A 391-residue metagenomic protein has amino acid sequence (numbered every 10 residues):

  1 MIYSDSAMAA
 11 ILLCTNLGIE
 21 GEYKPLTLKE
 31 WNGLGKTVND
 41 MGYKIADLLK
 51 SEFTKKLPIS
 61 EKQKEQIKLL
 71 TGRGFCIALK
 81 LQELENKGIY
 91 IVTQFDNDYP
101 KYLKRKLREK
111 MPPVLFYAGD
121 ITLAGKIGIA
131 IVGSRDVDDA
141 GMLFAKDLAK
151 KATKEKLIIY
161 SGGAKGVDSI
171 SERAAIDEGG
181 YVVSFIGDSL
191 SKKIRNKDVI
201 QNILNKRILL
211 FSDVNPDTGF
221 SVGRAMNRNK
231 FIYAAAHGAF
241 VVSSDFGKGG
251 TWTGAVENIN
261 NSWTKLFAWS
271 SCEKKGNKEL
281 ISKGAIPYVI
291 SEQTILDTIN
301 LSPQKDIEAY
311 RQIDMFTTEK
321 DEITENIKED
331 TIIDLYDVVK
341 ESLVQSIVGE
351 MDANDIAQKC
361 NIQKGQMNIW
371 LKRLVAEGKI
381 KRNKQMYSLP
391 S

Functional and structural regions predicted by a protein language model:
M1-F95: Short, small/acidic-rich helices and loops at N termini and domain boundaries of DNA replication/processing enzymes
M1-T27, Y43, N86, T93-S391: Glycine-biased, small-residue-rich flexible motifs in mid-sequence functional cores and linkers
